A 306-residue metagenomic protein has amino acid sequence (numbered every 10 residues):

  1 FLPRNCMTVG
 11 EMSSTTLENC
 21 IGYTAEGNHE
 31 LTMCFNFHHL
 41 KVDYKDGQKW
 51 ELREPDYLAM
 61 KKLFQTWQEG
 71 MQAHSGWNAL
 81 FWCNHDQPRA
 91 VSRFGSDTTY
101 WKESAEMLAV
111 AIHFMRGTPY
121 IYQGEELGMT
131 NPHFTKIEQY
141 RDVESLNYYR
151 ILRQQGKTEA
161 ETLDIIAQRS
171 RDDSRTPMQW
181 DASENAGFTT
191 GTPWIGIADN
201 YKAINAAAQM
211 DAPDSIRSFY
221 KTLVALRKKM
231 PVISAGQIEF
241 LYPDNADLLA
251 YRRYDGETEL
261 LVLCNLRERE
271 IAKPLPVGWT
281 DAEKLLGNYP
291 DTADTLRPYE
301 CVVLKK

Functional and structural regions predicted by a protein language model:
F1-W279, E283-K306: Active-site and adjacent substrate-binding regions of carbohydrate-active enzymes
